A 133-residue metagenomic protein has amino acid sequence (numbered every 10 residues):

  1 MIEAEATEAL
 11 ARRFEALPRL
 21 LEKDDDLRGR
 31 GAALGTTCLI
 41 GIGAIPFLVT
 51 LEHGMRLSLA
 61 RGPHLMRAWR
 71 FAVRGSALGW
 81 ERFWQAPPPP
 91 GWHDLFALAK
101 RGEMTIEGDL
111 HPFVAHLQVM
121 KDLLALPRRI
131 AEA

Functional and structural regions predicted by a protein language model:
M1-A133: Feature captures hydrophobic
